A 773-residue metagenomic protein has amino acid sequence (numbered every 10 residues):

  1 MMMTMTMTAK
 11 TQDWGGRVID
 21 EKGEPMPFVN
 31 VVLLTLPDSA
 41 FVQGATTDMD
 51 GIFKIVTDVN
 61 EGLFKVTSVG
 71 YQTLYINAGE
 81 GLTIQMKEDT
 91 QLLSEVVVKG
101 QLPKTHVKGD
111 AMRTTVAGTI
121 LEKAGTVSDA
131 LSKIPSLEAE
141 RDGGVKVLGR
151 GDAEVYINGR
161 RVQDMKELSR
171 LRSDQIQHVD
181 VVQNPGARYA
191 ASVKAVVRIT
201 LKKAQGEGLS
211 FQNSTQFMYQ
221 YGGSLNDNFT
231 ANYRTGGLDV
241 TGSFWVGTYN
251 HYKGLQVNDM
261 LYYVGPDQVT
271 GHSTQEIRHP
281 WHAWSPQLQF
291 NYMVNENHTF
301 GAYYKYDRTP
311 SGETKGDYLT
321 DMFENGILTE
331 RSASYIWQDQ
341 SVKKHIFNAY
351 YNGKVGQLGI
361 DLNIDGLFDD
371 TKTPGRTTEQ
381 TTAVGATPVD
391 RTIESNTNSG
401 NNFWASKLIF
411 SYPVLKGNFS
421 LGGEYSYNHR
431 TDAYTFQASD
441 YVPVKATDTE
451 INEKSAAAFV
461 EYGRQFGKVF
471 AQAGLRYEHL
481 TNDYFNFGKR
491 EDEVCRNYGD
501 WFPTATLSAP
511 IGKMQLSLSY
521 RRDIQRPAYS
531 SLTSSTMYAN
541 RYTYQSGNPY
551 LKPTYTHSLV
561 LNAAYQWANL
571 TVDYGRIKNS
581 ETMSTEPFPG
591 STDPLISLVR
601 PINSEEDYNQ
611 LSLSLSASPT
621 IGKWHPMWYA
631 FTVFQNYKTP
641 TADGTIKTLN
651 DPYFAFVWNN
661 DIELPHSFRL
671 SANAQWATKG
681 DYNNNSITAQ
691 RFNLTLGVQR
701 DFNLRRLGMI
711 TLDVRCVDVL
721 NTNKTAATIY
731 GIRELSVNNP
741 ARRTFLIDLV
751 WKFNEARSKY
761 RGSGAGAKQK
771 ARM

Functional and structural regions predicted by a protein language model:
V32-L34, T67-Y71, G81-I120, E140-D142 (+2 more regions): Short, acidic, small-residue-rich periplasmic hinge/interaction motif at the N-terminus of Gram-negative outer-membrane
P37-I52: Short, acidic Ser/Thr/Gly-rich low-complexity loop/linker segments typical of extracellular and cell-surface proteins
G81-Q85, V127-A130, K146, M165-K166 (+3 more regions): N-terminal periplasmic accessory domains that precede and gate Gram-negative outer-membrane beta-barrel machines
K133, R160-G186: Short acidic/polar hinge/loop motifs at secondary-structure boundaries that mediate gating or recognition
A190-V197, Q205-Q256, W281-W284: Outer-membrane beta-barrel translocator/receptor signature
S285-T309, Y335-F487, P510-Q515, N569-V572 (+1 more regions): Face-selective signature of the C-terminal outer-membrane beta-barrel domain
F403-K407, S455-A457, K552, S558 (+2 more regions): Outer membrane beta-barrel strand-and-loop segments of large Gram-negative receptors, especially TonB-dependent
T447-E453, E493-R496, I524-K578, S597-S612 (+1 more regions): Outer-membrane beta-barrel signature, preferentially recognizing the C-terminal barrel domain of Gram-negative
